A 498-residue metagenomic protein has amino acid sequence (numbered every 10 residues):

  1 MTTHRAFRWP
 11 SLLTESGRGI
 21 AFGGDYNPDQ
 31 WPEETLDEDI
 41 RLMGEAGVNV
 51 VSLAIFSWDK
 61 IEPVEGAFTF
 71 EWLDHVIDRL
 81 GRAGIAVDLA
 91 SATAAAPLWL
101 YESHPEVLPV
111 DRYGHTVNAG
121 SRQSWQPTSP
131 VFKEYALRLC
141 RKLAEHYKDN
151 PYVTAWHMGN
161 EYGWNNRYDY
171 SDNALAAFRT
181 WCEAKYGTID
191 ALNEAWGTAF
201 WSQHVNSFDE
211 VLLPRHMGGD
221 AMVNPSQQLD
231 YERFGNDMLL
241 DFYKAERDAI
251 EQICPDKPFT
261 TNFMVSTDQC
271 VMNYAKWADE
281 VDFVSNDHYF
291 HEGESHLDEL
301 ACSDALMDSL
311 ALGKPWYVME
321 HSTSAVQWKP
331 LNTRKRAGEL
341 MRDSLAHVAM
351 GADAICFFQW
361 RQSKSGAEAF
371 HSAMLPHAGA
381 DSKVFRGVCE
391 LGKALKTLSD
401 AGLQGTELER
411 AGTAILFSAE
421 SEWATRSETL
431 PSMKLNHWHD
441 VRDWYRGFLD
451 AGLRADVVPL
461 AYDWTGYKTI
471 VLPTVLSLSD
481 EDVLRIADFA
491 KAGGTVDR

Functional and structural regions predicted by a protein language model:
T2-V50: An acidic-aromatic substrate-binding cleft motif
S11, D37-N118, C140-A144, A245-I253 (+2 more regions): Aromatic-lined substrate-binding rim segments of carbohydrate-active enzymes
G17-F22, G47-N49, G81-V87, D149-T154 (+7 more regions): Short, well-ordered coil/turn segments that N-cap beta-strands
A21-E33, A54-W72, V117-L137, Y162-R167 (+7 more regions): The substrate-binding groove and active-site-proximal loops of carbohydrate-active enzymes, especially glycoside
N27-D29, A54-S57, A90-W99, T154-G163 (+4 more regions): Short, solvent-exposed turn/loop segments enriched in Gly/Ser/Thr/Pro and often Arg
Q30-E45, A136-K142, M264-W277, R336-S344 (+1 more regions): Short, acidic/polar
R112-F283, D287-F290, E294-L300: Polysaccharide-binding and catalytic clefts of secreted carbohydrate-active enzymes
V211, D282, N286-R498: Carbohydrate-binding surfaces of carbohydrate-active enzymes
